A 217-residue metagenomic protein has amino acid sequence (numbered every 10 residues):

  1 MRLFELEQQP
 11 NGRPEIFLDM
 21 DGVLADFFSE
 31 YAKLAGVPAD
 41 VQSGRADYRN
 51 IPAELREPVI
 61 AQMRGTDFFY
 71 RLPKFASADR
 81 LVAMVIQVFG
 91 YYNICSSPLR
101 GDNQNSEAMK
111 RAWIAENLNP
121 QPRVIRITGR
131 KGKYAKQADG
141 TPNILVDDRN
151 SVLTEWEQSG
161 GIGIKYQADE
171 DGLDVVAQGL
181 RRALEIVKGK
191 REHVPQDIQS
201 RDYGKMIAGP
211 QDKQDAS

Functional and structural regions predicted by a protein language model:
M1-P14, V23, K74, R80 (+3 more regions): Charge-dense, intrinsically disordered terminal/linker segments
F4-A61, Q158: Active-site neighborhood of HAD-like aspartate-dependent phosphohydrolases
D19, C95-S97, V146: Short hydrophobic segments within beta-strands
A25-F28, K33, Y92-I94, R100-N105 (+3 more regions): Short catalytic/ligand-binding loop motif for oxyanion handling, primarily in non-cytosolic enzymes, centered on
F69-P73, A78-K110, I114: Substrate-recognition element of Asp-dependent hydrolases with the DxDx(T/V) motif
W113-R126, R182-V187: Structural recognition of alpha->loop->beta junctions
R126-W156: Conserved Lys-Pro-Asp/Glu-containing loop-to-beta segment of HAD-superfamily phosphomonoesterases, centered on
I144-R182, I186: Acidic, Mg2+-coordinating phosphoryl-transfer loop and its flanking beta/alpha structural elements, shared across
